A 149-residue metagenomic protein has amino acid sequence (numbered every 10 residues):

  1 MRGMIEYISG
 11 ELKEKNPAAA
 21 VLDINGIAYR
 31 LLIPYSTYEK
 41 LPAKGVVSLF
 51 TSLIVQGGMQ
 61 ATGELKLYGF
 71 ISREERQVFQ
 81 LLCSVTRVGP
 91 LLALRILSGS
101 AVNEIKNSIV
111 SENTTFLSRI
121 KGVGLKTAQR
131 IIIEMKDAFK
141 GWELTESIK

Functional and structural regions predicted by a protein language model:
R2, E14-F116, R130-T145: Long, highly charged, low-complexity intrinsically disordered interaction regions that mediate electrostatic DNA/RNA
R2-I8: Short coil-to-beta-strand transition motifs
Y7, S147-K149: Glycine/charge-rich, flexible interdomain linkers and switch-proximal surface loops that mediate coupling
G10-L12: Conserved hydrophobic positions within beta-strands
R119: Alpha-helical residues within the helix-turn-helix
